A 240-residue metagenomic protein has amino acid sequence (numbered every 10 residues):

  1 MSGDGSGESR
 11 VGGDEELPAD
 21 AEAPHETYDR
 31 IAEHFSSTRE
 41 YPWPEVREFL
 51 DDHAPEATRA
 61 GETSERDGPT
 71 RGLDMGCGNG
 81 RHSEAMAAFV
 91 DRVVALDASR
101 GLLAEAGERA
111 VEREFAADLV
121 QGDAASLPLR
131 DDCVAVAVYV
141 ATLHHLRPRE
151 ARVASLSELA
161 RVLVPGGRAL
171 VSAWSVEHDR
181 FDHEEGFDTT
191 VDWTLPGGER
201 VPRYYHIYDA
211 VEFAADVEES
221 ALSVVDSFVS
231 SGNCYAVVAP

Functional and structural regions predicted by a protein language model:
M1-T70, N79-S126, R168-P240: Class I (Rossmann-like) S-adenosyl-L-methionine-dependent methyltransferase catalytic domain, capturing the SAM-binding
P69, V134-A135: Local beta-strand N-terminus motif with an aromatic residue
G76: Conserved S-adenosyl-L-methionine
V138: A conserved beta-strand element that flanks and buttresses the S-adenosyl-L-methionine
A141-H145, A173: Short catalytic micro-motifs in class I SAM-dependent methyltransferases
P148-E150: Conserved catalytic-core motifs of eukaryotic protein kinase domains, centered on the activation segment
V153-P165: A short glycine-rich, Lys/Arg-flanked "PGG" loop and its adjoining helix->strand segment in the class I
